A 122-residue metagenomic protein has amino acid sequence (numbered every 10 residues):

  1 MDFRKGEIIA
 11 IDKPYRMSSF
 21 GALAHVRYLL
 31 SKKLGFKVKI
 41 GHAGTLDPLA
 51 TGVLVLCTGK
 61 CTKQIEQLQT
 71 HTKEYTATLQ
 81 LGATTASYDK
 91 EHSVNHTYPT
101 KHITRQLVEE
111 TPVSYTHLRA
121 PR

Functional and structural regions predicted by a protein language model:
M1-R122: Catalytic/RNA-binding core of pseudouridine synthases
